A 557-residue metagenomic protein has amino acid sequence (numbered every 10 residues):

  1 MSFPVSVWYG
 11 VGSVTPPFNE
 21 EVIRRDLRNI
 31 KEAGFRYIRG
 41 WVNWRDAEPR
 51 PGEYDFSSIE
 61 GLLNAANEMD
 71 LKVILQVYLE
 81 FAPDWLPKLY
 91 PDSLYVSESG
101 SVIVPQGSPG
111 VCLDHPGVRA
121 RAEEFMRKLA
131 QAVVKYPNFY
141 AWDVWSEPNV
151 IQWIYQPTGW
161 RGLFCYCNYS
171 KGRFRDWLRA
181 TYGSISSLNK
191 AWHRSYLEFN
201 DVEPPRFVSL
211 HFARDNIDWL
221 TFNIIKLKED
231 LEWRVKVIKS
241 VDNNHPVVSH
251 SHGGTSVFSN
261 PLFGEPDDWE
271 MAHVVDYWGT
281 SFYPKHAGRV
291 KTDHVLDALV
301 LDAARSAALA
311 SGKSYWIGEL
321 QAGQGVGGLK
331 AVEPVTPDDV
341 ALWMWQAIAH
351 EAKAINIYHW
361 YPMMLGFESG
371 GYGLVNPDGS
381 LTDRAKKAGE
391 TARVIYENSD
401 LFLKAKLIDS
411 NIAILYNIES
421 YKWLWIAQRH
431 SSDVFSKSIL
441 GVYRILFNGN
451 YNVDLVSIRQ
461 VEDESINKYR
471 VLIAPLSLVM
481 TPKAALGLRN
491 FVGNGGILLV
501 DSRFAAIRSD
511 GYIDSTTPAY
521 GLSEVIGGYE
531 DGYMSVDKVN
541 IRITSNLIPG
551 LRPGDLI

Functional and structural regions predicted by a protein language model:
F3-Y9, I38-G40, V73-V77, Y140-V144 (+4 more regions): Hydrophobic faces of well-ordered beta-strands that scaffold small-molecule active sites in alpha/beta enzyme cores
W8-N19, W41-S57, I103-E123, P148 (+9 more regions): The substrate-binding groove and active-site-proximal loops of carbohydrate-active enzymes, especially glycoside
T15-E32, A122-K128, F258-M271, V335-Q346 (+1 more regions): Short, acidic/polar
V22-I103, E123-V134, K228-D242, V479: Aromatic-lined substrate-binding rim segments of carbohydrate-active enzymes
I103-K128, A132-K291, D297: Polysaccharide-binding and catalytic clefts of secreted carbohydrate-active enzymes
V248-S251, S256-G441, Y529-G554: Hydrophobic targeting/anchoring helices
Y443-S465: A short, well-structured beta->alpha microelement
P475-I557: A conserved amphipathic helix/loop scaffold that creates a polar/acidic microenvironment used either to coordinate
